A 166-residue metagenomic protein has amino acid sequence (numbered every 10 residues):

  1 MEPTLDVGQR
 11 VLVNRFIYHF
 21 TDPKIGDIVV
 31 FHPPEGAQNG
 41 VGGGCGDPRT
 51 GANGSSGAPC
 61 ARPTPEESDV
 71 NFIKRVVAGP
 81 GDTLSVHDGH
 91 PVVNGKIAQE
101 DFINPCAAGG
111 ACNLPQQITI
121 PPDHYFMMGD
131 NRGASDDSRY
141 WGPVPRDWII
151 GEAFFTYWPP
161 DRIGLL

Functional and structural regions predicted by a protein language model:
E2-L166: Soluble "head" domains of membrane/secretory-pathway proteins
